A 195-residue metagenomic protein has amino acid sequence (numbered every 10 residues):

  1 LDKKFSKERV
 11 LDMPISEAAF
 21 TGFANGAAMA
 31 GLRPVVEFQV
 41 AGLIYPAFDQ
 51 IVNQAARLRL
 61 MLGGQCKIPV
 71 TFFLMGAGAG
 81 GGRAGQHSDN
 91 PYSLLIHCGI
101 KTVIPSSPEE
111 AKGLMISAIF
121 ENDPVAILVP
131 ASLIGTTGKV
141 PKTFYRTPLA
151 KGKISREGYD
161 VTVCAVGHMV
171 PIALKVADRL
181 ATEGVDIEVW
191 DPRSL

Functional and structural regions predicted by a protein language model:
L1, N90, K112-P124, L133-R179 (+1 more regions): Glycine-/acidic-rich phosphate or pyrophosphate-binding loops and their flanking alpha/beta elements
L1-L133: Thiamine diphosphate
R9, E37, P141, P148-L149 (+1 more regions): A generic, residue-level signal for flexible/boundary positions that often mark functional hotspots
G76, A131, G167-M169, R193: Residue-level signal for short, function-critical loop segments
G81-G82, I104, K139-P141, W190-L195: Short, flexible loop segments at the rims of nucleotide/cofactor-binding pockets, characterized by
L128, C164-A165, E188-P192: Short, conserved beta-strand edge motifs with alternating hydrophobic and charged residues
D178, E183-L195: Generic long, charged, amphipathic alpha-helical segments
